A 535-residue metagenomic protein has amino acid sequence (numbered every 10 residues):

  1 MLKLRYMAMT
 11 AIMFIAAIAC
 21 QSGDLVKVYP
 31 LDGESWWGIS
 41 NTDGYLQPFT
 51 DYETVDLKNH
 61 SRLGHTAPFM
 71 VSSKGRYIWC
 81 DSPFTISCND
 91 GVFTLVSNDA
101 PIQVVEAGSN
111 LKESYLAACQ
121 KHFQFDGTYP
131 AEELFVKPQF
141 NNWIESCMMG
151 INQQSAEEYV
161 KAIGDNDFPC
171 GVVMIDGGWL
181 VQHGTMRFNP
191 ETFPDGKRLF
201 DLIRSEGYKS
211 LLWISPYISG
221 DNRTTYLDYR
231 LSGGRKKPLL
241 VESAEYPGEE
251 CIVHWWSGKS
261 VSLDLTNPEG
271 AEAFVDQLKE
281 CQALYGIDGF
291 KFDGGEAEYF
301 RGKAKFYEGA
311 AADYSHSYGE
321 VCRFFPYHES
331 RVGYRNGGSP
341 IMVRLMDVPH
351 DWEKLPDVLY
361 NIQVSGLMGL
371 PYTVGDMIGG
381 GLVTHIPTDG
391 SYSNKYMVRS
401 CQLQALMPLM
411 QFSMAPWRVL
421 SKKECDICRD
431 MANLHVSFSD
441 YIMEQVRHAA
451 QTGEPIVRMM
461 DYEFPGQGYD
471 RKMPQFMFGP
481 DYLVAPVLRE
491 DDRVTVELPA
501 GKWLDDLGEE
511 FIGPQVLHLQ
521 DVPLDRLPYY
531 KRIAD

Functional and structural regions predicted by a protein language model:
M1-G23: Bacterial Sec-dependent N-terminal signal peptides
C20-K137, N152-D165, E463-F464, L519-I533: Catalytic and substrate-binding clefts that recognize carbohydrates or anionic sugar/phosphate headgroups
V28, D167-R429, D461-F464, G479: Aromatic- and carboxylate-enriched substrate-binding clefts and catalytic-loop regions of carbohydrate-active enzymes
Q47-N59, G64-H65, V348-Y372, G380 (+1 more regions): Internal mixed beta-strand/loop scaffold within catalytic domains of large alpha/beta enzymes
D56-L57, H65-A67, G127-Y129, K161-I163 (+8 more regions): Generic recognition of flexible, low-complexity loop/linker segments
R76, P83-T85, E145-S146, L180 (+13 more regions): Short, glycine-/Ser/Thr-/acidic-enriched flexible segments
P130-S146, E249-S262: N-terminal small/glycine-rich loop or linker at the start of catalytic domains across soluble metabolic enzymes
A162, N166-D167, L202-K209, L403-D535: Carbohydrate-binding surfaces of carbohydrate-active enzymes
